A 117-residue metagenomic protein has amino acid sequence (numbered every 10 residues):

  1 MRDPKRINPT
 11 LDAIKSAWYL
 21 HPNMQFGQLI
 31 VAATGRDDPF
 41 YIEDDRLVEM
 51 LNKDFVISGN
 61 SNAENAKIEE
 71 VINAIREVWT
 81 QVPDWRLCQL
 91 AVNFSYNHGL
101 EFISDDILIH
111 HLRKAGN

Functional and structural regions predicted by a protein language model:
R2-L20, G59-Q81: N-terminal acidic leader/helix
T10, Q25-F26: Short N-terminal amphipathic alpha-helix/helix-capping patch enriched in small hydrophobics with frequent Ser/Thr
A17-L20, M24, R36, K53-I57 (+4 more regions): Surface-exposed polar/charged interaction patches
Q25, E43, R86-L87, S104: Short, structural beta-strand-to-alpha-helix junction motif
G27-D37: N-terminal interaction modules that seed assembly of large macromolecular complexes
I30, A91-S95: Catalytic phosphate/metal-binding cores of nucleic-acid and nucleotide-processing enzymes, i.e., regions that mediate
D38-A63, G99-N117: Short, charged early-sequence alpha-helical segments and their helix-coil boundaries
D84-V92: Short cationic/low-complexity microdomains
